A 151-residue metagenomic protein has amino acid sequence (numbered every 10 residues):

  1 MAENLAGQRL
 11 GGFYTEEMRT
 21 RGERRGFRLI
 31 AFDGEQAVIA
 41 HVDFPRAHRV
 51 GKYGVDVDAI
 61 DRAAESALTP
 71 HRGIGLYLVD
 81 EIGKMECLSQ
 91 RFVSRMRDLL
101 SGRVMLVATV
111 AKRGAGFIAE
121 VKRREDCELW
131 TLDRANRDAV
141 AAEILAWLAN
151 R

Functional and structural regions predicted by a protein language model:
M1, T15-T20, D43, H48 (+6 more regions): Short, flexible coil/linker segments at or flanking structured domains
A2-K52: N-terminal phosphate/diphosphate-binding loop that engages ATP/GTP or pyrophosphate donors across diverse enzyme folds
L5-R9, G73, S101-G102: Short glycine/proline-enriched coil/turn segments at helix->beta-strand junctions
G11, L76, M105-V107: Residue-level preference for the first positions of well-ordered beta-strands
R25-R28, A40-F44, K52-D56, L100 (+2 more regions): Surface-exposed beta-strand edges and their flanking turn/coil or helix-capping segments
E35-A40, K52-D56, G102-M105, T131-A135: Glycine-rich loops and low-complexity Gly/Arg-rich segments that provide flexible linkers or classic glycine-based
A47-V93, R97-D98: Phosphate-binding/switch loop-helix module in NTP-utilizing enzymes
L68-T69, G83-R151: Replace "adjacent to P-loop NTPase cores in ATP/GTP-dependent enzymes" with "adjacent to NTP-binding cores
